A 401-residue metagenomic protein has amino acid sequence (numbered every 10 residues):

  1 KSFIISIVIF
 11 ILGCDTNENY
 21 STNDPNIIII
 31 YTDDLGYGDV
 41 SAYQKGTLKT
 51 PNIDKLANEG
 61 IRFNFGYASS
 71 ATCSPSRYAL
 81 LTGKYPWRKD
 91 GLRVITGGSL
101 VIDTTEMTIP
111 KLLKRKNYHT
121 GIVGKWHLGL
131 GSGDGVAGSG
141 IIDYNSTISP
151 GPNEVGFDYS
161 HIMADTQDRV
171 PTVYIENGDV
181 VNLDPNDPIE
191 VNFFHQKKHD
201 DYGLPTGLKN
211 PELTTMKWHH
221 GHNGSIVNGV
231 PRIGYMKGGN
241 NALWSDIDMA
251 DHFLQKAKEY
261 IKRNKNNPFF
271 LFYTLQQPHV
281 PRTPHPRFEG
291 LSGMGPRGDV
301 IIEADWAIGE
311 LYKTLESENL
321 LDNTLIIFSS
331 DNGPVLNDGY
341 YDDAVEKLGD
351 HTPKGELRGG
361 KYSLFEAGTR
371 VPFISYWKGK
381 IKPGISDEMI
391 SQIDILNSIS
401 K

Functional and structural regions predicted by a protein language model:
S2-I11: Sec-dependent N-terminal signal peptides
C14-K401: Formylglycine-dependent sulfatase
